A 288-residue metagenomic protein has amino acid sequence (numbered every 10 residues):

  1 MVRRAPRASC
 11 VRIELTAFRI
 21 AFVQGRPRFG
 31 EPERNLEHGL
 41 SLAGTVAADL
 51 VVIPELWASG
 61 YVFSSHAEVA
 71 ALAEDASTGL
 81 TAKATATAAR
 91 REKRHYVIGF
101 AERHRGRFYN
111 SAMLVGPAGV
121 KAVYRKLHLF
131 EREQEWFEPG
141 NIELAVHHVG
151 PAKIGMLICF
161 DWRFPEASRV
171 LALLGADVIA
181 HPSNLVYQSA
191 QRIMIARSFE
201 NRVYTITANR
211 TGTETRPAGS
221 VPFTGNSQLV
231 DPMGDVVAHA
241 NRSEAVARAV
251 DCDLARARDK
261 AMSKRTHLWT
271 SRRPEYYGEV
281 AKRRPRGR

Functional and structural regions predicted by a protein language model:
I13-I20, V146-G155, V178: Beta-strand-turn-beta hairpins that frame and shape the catalytic cleft of phosphate-ester-processing enzymes
A21, M113-V115, A122, Q228 (+1 more regions): Conserved hydrophobic/aromatic positions in well-ordered beta-strands
Q24-G30: Short polar catalytic/cofactor-binding loops
P32, E37-K121, Y187-N201: Cys-nucleophile CN-hydrolase/nitrilase-fold catalytic domain and related Cys-dependent amidase chemistry that acts on
E74, R103-L174, S183, R192 (+2 more regions): Active-site catalytic loop in hydrolytic enzyme cores
G79-H95, W162-R248: CN hydrolase (nitrilase-like) catalytic-core segments centered on the catalytic cysteine and neighboring Lys/Glu
V146-H148, R210-R288: C-terminal beta-strand edge segments of enzyme domains
